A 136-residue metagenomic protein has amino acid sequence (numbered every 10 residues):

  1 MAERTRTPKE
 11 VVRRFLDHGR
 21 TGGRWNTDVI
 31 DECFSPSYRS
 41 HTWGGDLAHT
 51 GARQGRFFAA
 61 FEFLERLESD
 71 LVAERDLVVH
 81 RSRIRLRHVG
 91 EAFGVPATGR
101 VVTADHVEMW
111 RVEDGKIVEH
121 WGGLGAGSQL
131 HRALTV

Functional and structural regions predicted by a protein language model:
M1-V136: C-terminal and inter-domain tail/linker signature
